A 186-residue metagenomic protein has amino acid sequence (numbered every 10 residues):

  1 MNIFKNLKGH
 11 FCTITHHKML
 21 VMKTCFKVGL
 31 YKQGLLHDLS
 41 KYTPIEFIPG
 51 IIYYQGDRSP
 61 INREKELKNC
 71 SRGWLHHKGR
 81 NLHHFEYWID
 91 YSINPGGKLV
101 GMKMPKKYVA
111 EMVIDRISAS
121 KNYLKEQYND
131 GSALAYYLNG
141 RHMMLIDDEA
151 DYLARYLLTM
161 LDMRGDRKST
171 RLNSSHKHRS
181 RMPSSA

Functional and structural regions predicted by a protein language model:
M1-R171: Metal-dependent phosphohydrolase cores
T170-S174, A186: Conserved small/polar residues in nucleotide/adenosyl-binding loops
H176-H178: Low-complexity, intrinsically disordered or signal/transmembrane-proximal segments
